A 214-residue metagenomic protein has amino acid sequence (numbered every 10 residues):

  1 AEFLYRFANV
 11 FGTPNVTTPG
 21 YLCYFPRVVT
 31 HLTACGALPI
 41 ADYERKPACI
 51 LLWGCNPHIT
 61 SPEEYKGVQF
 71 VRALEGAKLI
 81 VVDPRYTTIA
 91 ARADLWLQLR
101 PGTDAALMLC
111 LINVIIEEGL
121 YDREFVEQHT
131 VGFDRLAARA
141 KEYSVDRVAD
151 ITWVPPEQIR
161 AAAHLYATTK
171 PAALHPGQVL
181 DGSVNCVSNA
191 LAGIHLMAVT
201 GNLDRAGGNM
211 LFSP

Functional and structural regions predicted by a protein language model:
A1-P214: Catalytic alpha/large subunits of respiratory electron-transfer oxidoreductases, centered on bis-MGD molybdoenzymes
